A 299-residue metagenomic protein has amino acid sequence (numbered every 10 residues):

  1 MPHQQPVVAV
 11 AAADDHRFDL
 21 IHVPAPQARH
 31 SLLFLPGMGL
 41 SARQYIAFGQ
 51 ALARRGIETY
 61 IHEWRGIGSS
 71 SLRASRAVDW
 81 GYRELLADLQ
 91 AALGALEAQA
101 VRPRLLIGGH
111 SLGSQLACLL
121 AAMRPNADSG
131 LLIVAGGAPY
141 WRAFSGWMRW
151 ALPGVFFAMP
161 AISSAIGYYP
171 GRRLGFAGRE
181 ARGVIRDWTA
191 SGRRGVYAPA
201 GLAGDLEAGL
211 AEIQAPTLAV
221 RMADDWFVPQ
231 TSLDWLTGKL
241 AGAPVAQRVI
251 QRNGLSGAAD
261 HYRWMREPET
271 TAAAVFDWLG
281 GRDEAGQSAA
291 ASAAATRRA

Functional and structural regions predicted by a protein language model:
M1-P24: N-terminal cap/lid segment of alpha/beta-hydrolase-fold proteins
G37-L40: Active-site glycine-rich loops that stabilize anionic/oxyanionic intermediates across multiple enzyme folds
A42-A74: Conserved alpha/beta-hydrolase
D79-E97: Alpha/beta-hydrolase active-site loop
G108-V196: Alpha/beta-hydrolase-fold enzymes
I213, A219-R221: Short beta-strand/loop motif that positions the catalytic acidic residue of the alpha/beta-hydrolase fold
A215, P229-K239: Short alpha-helix in the alpha/beta-hydrolase fold that links the catalytic acid
R248-A299: Catalytic active-site module of serine/aspartate enzymes centered on a nucleophile-bearing elbow/loop
